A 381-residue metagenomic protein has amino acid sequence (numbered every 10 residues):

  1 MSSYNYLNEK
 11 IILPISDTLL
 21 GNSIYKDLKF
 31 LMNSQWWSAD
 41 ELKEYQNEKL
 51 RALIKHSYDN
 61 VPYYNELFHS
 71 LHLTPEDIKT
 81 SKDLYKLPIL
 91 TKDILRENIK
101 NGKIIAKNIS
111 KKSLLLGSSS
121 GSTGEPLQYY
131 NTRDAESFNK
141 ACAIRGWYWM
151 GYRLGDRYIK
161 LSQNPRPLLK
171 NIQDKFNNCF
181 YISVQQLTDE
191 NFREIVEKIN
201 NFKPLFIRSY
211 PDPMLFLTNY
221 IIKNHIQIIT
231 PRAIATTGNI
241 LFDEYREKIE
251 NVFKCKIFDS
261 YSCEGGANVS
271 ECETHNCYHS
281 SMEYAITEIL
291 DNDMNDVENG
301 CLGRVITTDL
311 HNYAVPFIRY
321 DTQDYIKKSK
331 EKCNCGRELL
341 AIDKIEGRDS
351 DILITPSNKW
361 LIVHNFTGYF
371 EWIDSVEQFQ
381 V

Functional and structural regions predicted by a protein language model:
M1-S118, E125-N139, I144-W149, R153-D156 (+5 more regions): Nucleotide 5′-phosphate-binding alpha/beta core
S2-I12, S16-E41, E48, A52-K55 (+1 more regions): Active-site glycine/GP-rich loop and adjacent strand/helix microenvironment that borders small-molecule binding pockets
K86-L90, P167-L169, N268-E271: Short, solvent-exposed polar/charged micro-motifs at secondary-structure junctions
T123-E125, L154, C263, Y325: Conformational gate/switch positions in structured elements
I144-Q186: Conserved AMP-binding loop of ANL adenylate-forming enzymes
